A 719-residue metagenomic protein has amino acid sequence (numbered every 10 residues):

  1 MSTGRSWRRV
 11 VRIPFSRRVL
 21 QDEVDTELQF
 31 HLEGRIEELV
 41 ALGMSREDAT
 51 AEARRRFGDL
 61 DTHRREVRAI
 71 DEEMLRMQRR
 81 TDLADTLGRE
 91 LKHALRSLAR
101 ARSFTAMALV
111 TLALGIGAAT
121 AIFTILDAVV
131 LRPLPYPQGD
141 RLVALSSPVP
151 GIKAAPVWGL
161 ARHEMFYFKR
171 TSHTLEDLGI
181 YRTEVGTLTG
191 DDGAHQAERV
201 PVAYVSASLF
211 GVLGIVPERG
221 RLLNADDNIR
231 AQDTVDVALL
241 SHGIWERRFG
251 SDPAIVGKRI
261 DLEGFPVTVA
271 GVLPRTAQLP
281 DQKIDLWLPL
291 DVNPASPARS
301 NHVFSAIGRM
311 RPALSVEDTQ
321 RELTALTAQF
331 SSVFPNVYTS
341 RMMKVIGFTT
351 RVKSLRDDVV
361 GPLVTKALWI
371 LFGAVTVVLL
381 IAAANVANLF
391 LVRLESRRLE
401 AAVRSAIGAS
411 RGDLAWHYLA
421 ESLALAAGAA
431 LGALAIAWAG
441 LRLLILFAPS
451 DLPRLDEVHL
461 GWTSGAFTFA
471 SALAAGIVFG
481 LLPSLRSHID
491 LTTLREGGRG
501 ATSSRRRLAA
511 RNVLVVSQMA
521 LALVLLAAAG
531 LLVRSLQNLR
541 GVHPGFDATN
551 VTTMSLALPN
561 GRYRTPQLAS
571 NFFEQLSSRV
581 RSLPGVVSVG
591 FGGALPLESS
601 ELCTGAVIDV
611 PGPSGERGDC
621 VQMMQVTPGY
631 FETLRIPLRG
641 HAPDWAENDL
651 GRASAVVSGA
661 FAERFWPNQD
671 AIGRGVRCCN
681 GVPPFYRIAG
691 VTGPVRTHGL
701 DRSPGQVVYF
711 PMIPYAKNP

Functional and structural regions predicted by a protein language model:
M1-V110, R309-R311, S340-I346, R351 (+1 more regions): Negatively charged linear elements and acidic catalytic determinants
R5, G186, P201-D227, V235-K366 (+5 more regions): Mid-to-C-terminal secondary-structure elements that act as membrane-proximal/extracytoplasmic interface segments
I70-A106, L355-G361, L389-W416, A420 (+1 more regions): Alpha-helical transmembrane segments of integral membrane proteins
A101-V129, P133, I381-A384, A427-A430 (+1 more regions): Short, strongly hydrophobic transmembrane alpha-helices
I122-P148, S172-T174, V216, P280-K283 (+6 more regions): Membrane-proximal juxtamembrane linkers immediately C-terminal to transmembrane helices
L134-V185, H302-I307, K353, H543-G605: Membrane-proximal extracellular/periplasmic loop immediately following the first transmembrane helix
V360-V377, T463-F467: N-terminal membrane-entry
